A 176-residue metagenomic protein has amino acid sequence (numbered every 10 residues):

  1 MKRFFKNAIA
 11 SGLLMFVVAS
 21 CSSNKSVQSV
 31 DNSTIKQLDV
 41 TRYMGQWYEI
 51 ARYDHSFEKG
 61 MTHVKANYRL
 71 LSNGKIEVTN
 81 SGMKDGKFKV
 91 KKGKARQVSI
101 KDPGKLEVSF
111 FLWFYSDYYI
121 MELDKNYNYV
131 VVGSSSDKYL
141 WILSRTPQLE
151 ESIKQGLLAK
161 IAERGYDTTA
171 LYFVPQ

Functional and structural regions predicted by a protein language model:
K2-N7, S20-Q176: A beta-rich soluble binding module of mature secreted/lumenal proteins
A10-V17: Bacterial N-terminal signal peptides
